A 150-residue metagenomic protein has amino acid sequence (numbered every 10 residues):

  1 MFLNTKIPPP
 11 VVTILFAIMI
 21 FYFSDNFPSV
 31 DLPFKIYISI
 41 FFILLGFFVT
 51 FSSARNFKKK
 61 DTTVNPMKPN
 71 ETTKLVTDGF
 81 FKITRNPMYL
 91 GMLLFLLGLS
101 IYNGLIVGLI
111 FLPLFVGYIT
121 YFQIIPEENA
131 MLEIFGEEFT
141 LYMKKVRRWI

Functional and structural regions predicted by a protein language model:
M1-D78, L90-I150: Membrane-anchoring alpha-helices and their flanking helix-loop junctions
F80-I83: Generic transmembrane alpha-helix motif of multi-pass integral membrane proteins
N86: Extended, alpha-helix-rich binding/interface surfaces that flank or overlap catalytic cores and mediate recognition
